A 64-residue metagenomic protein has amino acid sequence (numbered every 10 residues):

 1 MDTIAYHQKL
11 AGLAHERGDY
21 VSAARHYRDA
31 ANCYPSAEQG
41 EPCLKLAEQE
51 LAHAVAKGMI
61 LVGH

Functional and structural regions predicted by a protein language model:
M1-A11: Alpha-helical tetratricopeptide repeat
Q8, Y27-R28, Y34, L44 (+2 more regions): Inward-facing hydrophobic residues that define packing positions of alpha-helical scaffold repeats
Q39, L46-H64: Alpha-helical linker/edge segments of TPR/alpha-solenoid repeat scaffolds and analogous pre-/post-domain helices
